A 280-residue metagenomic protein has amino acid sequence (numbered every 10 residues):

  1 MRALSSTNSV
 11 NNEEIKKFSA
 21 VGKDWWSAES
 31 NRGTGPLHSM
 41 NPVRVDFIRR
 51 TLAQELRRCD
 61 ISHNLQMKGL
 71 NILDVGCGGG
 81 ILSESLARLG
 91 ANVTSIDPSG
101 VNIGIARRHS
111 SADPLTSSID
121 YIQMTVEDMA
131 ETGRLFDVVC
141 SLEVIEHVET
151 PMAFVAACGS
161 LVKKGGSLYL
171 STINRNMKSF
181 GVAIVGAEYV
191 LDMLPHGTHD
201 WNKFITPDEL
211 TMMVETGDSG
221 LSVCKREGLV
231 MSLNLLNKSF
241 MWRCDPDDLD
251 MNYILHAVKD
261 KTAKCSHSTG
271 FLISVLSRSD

Functional and structural regions predicted by a protein language model:
R2-T34: N-terminal, positively charged/glycine-rich alpha-helical extensions of SAM-dependent methyltransferases
T34, V190, M212-D280: A C-terminal cap/extension of S-adenosyl-L-methionine-dependent methyltransferases that defines the acceptor-substrate
H38-K68: Conserved alpha-helix/loop element of class I SAM-dependent methyltransferases that forms part of the SAM/SAH-binding
L52, L56, S110, V214: Conserved hydrophobic residues forming the short capping helix/wall of the S-adenosyl-L-methionine
C59-L65, L70-F180, L255-A257: Conserved SAM-binding loop
S179-Y189: Short, flexible, mixed-charge acidic loops at enzyme active sites
L191-E209: Acceptor-substrate binding/catalytic loop of class I
